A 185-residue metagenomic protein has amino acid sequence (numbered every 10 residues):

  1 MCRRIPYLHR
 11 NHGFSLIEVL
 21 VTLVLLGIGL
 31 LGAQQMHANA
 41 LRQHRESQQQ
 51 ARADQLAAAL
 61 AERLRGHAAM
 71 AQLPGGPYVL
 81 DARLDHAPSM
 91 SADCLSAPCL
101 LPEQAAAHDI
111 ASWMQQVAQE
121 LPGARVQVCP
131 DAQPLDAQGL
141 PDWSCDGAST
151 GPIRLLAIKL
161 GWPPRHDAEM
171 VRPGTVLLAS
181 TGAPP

Functional and structural regions predicted by a protein language model:
C2-A58: Aliphatic-rich helix starts adjacent to a transmembrane/signal segment
V21, R45-P185: Flexible, low-complexity segments enriched in proline/glycine/serine and punctuated by aromatic residues
